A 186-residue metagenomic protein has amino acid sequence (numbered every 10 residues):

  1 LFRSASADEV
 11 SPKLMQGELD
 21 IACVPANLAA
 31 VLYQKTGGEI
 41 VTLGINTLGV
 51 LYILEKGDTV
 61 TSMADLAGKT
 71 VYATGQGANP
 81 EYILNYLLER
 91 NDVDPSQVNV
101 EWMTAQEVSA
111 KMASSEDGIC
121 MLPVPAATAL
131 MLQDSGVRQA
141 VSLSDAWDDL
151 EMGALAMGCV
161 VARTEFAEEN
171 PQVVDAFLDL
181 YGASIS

Functional and structural regions predicted by a protein language model:
F2-M103, E116-V124, R138-L143: Short, glycine-/small- and polar/acidic-enriched structural segments that line small-molecule recognition paths
N27-L28, E101, E107-S186: Pocket-lining segment of extracytoplasmic ligand-binding domains
